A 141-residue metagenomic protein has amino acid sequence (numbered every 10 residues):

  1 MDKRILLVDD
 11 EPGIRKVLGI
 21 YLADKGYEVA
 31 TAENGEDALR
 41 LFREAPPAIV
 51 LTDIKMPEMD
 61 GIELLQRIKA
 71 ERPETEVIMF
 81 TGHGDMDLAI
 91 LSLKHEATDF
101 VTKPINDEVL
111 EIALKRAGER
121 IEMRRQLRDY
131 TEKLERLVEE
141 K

Functional and structural regions predicted by a protein language model:
L6, T31-I49: Acidic, metal-coordinating helix/loop segments flanking the phosphotransfer/catalytic sites of two-component signaling
K16-D24: Charged docking surfaces used in two-component/phosphorelay signaling
E33-D37, D60-E63, G84: Acidic catalytic/metal-coordinating carboxylates
R40, I62-E74, L91: Short amphipathic alpha-helix used as the core "switch/output" element in two-component signaling
M56: Receiver (REC) domain active-site loop signature in two-component systems and cognate sites in sensor histidine kinases
D87, V101-L114: C-terminal output helix
